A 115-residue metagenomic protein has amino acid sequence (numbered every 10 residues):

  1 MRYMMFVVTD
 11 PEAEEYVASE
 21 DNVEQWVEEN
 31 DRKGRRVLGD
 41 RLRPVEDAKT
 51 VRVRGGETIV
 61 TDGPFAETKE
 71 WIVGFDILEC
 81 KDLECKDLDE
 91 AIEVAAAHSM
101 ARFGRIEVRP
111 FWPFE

Functional and structural regions predicted by a protein language model:
M1-E115: Conserved, structured core segments of small domains
